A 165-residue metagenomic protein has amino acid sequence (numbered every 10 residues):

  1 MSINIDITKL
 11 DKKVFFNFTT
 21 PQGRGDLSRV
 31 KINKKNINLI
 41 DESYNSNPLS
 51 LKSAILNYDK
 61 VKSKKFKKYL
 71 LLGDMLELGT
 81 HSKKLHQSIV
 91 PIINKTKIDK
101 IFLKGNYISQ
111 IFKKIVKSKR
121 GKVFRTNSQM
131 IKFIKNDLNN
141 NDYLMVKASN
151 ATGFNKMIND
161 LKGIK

Functional and structural regions predicted by a protein language model:
M1-K165: ATP-dependent carboxylate-amine ligase
